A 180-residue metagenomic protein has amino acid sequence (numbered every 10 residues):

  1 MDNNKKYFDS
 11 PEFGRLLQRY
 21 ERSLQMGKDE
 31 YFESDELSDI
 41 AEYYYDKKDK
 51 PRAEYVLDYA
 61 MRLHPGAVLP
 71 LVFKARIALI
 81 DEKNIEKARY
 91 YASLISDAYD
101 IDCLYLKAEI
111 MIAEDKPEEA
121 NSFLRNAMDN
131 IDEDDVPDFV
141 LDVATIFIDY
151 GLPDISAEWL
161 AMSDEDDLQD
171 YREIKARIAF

Functional and structural regions predicted by a protein language model:
F13, K50, N84-I85, P117 (+1 more regions): TPR-repeat structural position
D39-I40, K74, K107, D142-V143 (+1 more regions): Structural register within alpha-helical repeat arrays
Y44, A78-L79, M111, F147 (+1 more regions): Residue at a conserved register position within TPR or TPR-like alpha-solenoid repeats
K47, D81-E82, E114, Y150: Structural motif corresponding to the intra-repeat A-B loop/turn of tetratricopeptide repeats
A53, K87-A88, A120, S156: Single-residue signature of alpha-solenoid repeat helices
A60, A92-I95, A127, W159-S163: Canonical positions in the second alpha-helix
P65, A98-D100, D132-D134, D166-L168: Short coil turns that delineate tetratricopeptide repeat
P70, C103, P137-F139, Y171-E173: TPR alpha-solenoid repeat register
